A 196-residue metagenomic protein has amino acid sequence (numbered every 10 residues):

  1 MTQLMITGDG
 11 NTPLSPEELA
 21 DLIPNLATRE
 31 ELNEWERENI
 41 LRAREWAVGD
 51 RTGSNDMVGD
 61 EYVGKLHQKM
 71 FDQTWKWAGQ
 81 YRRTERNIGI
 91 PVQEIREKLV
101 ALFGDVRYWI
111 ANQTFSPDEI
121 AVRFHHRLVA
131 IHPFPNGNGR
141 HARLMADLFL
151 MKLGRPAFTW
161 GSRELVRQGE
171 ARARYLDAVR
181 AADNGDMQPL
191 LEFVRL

Functional and structural regions predicted by a protein language model:
M1-L196: FIC/Doc superfamily catalytic core
